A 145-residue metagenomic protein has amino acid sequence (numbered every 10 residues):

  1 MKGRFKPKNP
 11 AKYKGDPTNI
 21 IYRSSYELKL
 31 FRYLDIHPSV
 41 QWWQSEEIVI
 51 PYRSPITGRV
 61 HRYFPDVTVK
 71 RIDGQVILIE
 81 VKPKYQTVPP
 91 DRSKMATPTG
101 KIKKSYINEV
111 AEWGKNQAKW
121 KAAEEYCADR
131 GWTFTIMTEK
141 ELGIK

Functional and structural regions predicted by a protein language model:
M1-K145: Electrostatic, structured charged patches in enzyme active sites and in nucleic-acid/phosphate-binding
